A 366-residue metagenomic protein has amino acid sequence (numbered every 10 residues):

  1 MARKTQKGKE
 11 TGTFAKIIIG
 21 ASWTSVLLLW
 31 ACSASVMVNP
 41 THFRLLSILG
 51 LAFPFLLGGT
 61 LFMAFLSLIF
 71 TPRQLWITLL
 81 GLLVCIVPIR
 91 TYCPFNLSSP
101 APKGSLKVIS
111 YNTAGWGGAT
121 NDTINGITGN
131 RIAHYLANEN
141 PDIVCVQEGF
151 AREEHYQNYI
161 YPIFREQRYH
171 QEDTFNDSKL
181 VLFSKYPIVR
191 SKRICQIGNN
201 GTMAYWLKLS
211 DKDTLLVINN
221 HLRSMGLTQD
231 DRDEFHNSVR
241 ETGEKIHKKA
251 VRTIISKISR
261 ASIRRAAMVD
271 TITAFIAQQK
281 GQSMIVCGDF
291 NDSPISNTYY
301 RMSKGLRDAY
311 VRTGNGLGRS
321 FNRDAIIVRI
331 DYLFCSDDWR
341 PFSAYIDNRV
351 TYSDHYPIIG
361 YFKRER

Functional and structural regions predicted by a protein language model:
A2-Y159, D177, V269-D270, R364-R366: N-terminal, active-site-proximal structural segment of metallo-dependent hydrolase catalytic domains
F14-L29, A34-I69, W76-L83, R193 (+3 more regions): Metal-dependent phosphoester-hydrolase catalytic domains
L83-K103, I143-H236, Y345, R349: Structured beta-strand-rich core segments of catalytic domains in phosphoester-bond hydrolases
L106, N140-D142, K212-L215, K280-M284: Loop/turn elements at helix/coil->beta-strand transitions in domains of secreted/extracellular proteins
S110-I127, G226-A261: Acidic/histidine-rich helix-loop elements that form or flank divalent-metal/phosphate-binding sites at the catalytic
Y111, Q147, N220, C287-D289: Active-site flanking residues adjacent to catalytic metal/cofactor-binding acidic residues
G115-T120, A151-E154, D177-K179, M225-L227 (+3 more regions): Active-site environment of divalent metal-dependent phosphoester hydrolases
N140, K185-P187, K280, D338: Residue-level detector of structured alpha->beta connecting loops
